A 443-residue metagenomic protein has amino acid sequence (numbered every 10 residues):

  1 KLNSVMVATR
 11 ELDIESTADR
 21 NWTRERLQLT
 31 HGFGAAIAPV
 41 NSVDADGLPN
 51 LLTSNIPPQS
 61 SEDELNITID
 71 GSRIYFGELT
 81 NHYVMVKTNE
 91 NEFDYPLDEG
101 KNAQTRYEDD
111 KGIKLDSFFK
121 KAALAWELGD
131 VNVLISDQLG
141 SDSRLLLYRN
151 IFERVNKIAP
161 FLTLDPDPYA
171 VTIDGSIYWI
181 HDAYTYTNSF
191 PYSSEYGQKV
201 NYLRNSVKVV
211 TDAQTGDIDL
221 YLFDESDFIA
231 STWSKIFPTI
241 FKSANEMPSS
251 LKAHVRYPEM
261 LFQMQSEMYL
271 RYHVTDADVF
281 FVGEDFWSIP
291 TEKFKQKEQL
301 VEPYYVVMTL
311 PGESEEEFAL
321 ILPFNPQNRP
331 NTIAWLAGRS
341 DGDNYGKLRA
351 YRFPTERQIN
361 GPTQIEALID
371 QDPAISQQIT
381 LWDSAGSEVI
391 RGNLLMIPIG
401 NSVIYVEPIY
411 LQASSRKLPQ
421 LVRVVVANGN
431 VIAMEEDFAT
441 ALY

Functional and structural regions predicted by a protein language model:
K1-Y443: Soluble extracytoplasmic regions of secretory-pathway and membrane proteins
